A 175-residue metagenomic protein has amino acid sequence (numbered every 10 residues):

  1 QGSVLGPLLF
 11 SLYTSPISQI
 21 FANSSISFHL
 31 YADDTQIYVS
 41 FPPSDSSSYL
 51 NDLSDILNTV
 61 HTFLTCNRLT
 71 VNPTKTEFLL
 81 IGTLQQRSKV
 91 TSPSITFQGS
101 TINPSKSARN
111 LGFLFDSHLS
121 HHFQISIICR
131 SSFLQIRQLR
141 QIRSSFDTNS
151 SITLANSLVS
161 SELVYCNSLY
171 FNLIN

Functional and structural regions predicted by a protein language model:
Q1-L9, Y38-S44, I95, P104 (+2 more regions): Short, conserved non-catalytic motifs in the polymerase core
G2, I17, D33-T35, L53 (+6 more regions): Mobile genetic element proteins and their domesticated derivatives, centered on retroelements and DNA transposons
P7-S40, E162: Active-site palm subdomain of RNA-directed nucleic acid polymerases
F10-Y13, Y49-I56, Q135: Hydrophobic alpha-helical membrane-association signature
S24-L30, L64-P73, F123: Short helix-interrupting loop/turn segments at helix-coil junctions
Q36-T65, F171-I174: Catalytic palm subdomain of template-directed nucleic-acid polymerases, centered on the conserved carboxylate motif
T70-S107: Short, conserved micro-motifs composed of acidic
G99-F171: Basic, alpha-helical interaction scaffolds
